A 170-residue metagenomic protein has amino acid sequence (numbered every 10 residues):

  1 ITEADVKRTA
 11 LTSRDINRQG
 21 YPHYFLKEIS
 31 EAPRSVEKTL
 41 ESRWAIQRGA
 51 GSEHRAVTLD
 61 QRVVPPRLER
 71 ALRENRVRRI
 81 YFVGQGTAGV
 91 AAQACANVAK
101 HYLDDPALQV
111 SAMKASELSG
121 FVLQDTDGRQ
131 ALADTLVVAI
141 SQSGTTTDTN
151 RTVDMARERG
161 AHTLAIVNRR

Functional and structural regions predicted by a protein language model:
I1-R78, T87-A88, N97-D105, T126-R129: N-terminal segments that mediate ammonia production and transfer in glutamine-dependent amidotransferase systems
R76-R170: Glycine-rich phosphate-binding loops that contact phosphosugars or nucleotide phosphates
